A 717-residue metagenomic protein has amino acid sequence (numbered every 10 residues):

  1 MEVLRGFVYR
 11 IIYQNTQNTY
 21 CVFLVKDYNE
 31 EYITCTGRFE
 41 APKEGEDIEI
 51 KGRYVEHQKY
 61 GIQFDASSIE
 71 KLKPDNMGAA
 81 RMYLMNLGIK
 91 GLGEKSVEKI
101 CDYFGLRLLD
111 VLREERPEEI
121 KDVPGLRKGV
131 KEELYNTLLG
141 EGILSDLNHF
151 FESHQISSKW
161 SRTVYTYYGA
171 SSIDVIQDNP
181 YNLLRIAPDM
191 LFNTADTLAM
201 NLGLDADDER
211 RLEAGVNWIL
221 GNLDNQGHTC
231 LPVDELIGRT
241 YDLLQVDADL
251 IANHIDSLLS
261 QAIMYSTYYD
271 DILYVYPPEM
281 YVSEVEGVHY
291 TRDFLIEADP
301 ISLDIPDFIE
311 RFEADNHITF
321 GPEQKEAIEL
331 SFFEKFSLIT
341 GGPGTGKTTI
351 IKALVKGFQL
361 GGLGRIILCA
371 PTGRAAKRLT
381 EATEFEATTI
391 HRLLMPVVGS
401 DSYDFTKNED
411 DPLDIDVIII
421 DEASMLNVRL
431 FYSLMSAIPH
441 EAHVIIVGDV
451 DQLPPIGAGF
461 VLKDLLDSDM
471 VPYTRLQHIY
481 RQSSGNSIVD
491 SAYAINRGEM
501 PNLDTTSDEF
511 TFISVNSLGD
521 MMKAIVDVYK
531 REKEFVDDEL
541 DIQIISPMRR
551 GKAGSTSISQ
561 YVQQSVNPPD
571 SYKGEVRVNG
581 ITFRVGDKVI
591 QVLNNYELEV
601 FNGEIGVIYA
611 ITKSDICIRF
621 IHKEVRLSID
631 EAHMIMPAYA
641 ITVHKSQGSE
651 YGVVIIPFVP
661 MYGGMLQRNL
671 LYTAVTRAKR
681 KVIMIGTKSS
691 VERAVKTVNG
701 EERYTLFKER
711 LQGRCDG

Functional and structural regions predicted by a protein language model:
M1-N15, G52, I608: Structural detector for short beta-strands of small beta-barrel domains
Q14-V25, K613-C617: Short aromatic-glycine-enriched beta-strand elements
Y20-Y28, C35, K43-K51, Q58-L273 (+1 more regions): Accessory alpha-helical DNA-binding modules that contact the DNA backbone or grooves
E152, E213, G221-N222, S266-E326: Pre-P-loop entry segment of helicase/translocase ATPase cores
K347: Conserved lysine of the Walker
A353, G357, G361-G364, A370-R378 (+9 more regions): Conserved helicase motor core of SF1/SF2 NTP-dependent helicases
V450-L598: Conserved helicase motor core of P-loop NTPases
R497, E604-G717: C-terminal accessory regions
